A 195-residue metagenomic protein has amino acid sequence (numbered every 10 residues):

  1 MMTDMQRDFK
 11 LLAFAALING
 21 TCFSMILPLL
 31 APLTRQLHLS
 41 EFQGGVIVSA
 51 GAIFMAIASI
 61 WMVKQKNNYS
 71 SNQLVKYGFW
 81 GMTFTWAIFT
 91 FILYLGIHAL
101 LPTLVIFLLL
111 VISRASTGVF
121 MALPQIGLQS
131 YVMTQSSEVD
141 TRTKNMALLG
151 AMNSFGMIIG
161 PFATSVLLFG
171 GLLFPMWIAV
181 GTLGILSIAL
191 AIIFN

Functional and structural regions predicted by a protein language model:
T3-A52: Helix-loop boundary and gating motifs at the non-cytosolic
L17, L100-P124: Hydrophobic core of transmembrane alpha-helices in multi-pass small-molecule transporters, especially MFS/SLC-type
V46-K64: Central cavity-lining transmembrane alpha-helices of secondary-active solute carriers, predominantly the Major
A58-S71, L168: Helix-to-loop junctions at the C-terminal end of transmembrane segments in multipass secondary transporters
N67-M82: Cytoplasmic membrane-interface "Motif A"-like loop-to-helix N-cap segments of 12-TM Major Facilitator Superfamily
W80-T103: C-terminal ends and interior cores of transmembrane alpha-helices in multi-pass membrane transporters/permeases
S113-M152: Cytoplasmic helix-loop-helix junction between adjacent transmembrane helices in 12-TM secondary transporters
P175-I192: Symmetry-related core transmembrane helices of the 12-TM Major Facilitator Superfamily/SLC fold
